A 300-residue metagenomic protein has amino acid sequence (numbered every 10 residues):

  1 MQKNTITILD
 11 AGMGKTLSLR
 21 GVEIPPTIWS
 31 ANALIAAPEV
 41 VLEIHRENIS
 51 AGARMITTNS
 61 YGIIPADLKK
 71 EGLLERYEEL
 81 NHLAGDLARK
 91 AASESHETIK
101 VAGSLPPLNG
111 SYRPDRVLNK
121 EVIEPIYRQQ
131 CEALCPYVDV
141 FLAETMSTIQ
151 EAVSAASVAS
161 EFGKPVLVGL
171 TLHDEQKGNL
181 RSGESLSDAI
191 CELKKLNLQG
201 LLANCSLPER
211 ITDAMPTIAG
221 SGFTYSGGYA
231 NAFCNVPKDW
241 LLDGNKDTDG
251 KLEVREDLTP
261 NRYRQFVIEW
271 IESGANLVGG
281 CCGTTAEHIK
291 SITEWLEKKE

Functional and structural regions predicted by a protein language model:
M1-E300: Domain-level signal for soluble alpha/beta catalytic cores
